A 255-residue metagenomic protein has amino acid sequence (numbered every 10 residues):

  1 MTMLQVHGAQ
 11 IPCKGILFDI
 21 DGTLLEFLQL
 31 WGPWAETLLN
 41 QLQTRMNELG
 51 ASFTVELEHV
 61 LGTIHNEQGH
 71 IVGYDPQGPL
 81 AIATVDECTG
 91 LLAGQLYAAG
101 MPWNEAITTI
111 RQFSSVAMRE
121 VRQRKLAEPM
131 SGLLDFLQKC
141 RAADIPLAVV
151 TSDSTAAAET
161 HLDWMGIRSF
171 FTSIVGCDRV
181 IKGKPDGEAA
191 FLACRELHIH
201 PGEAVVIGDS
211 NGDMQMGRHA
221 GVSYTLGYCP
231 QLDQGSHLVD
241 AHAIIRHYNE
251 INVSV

Functional and structural regions predicted by a protein language model:
M1-I16, T44-R45, L134-A142, T155-V255: Asp-based, Mg2+/Mn2+-dependent phosphohydrolase catalytic module
I11-S131: N-terminal helical cap/lid subdomain that shapes the substrate entry/recognition surface in HAD-like hydrolases
L17-I20, D144-A148: Short glycine-rich or small-residue beta-strand-to-loop segments that form or flank ligand, phosphate, metal/Fe-S
T23, T151-D153: Conserved phosphate-coupling serine/threonine residues in phosphotransfer and NTP-handling enzymes
T84, E128, V150, I181-K182 (+1 more regions): Residues that cap or flank secondary-structure elements
M101, C140, I145: Short phosphate-binding/catalytic loops that engage adenosine nucleotides
Q123-R124, L137, I145: Compact structured core domains
